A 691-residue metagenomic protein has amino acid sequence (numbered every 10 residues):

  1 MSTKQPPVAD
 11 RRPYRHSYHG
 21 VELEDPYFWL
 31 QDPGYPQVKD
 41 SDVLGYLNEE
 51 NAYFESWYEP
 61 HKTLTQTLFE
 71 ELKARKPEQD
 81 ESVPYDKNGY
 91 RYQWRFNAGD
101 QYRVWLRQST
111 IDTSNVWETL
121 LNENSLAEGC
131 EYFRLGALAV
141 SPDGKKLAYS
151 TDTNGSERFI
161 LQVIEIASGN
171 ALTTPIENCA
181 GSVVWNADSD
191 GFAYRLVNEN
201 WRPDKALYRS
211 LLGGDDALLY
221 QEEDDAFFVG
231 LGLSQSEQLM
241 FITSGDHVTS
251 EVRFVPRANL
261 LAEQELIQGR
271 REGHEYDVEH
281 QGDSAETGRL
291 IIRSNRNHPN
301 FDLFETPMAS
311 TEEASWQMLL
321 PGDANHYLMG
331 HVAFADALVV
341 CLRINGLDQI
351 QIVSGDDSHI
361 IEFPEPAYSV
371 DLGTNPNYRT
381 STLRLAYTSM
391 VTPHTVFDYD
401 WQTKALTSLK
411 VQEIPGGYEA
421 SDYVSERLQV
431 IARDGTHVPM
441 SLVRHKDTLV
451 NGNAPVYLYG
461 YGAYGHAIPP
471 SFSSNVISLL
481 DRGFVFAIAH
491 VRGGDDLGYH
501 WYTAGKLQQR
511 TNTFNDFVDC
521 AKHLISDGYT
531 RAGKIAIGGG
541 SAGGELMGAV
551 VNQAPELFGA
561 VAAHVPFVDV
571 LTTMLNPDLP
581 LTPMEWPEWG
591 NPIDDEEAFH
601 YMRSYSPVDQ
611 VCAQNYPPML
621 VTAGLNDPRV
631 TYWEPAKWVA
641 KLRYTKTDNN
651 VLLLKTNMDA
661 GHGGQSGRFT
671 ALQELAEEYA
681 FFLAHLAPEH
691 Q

Functional and structural regions predicted by a protein language model:
M1-T382, A386-H394, D398-Y399, S473 (+3 more regions): Beta-propeller folds
W94, S150, I164, R195 (+25 more regions): Generic beta-strand/beta-sheet core signal
I111-S114, N154-S156, A167-N170, N186-S189 (+12 more regions): Secondary-structure transition/capping motifs at alpha-helix termini and the adjoining loop/turn into the next element
N124-L138, S150-S156, N170-L172, Y399-A405 (+7 more regions): Cap/lid segment of the alpha/beta-hydrolase catalytic domain
L126, L135, E177-G181, V197-W201 (+11 more regions): Alpha-helix capping and helix-loop boundary segments enriched in small/acidic/polar residues
L138-S141, G155-R158, N186, L231-S234 (+21 more regions): Conserved structured core elements
F228, E237, T249, E275 (+21 more regions): Active-site lining segments that contact anionic ligands and/or coordinate catalytic metals
I488-Q691: Active-site-proximal cap/loop segments of hydrolase catalytic domains
